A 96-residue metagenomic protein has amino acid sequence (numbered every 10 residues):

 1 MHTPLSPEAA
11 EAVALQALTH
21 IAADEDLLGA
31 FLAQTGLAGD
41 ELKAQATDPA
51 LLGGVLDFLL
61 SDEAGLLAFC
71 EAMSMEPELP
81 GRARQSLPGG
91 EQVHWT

Functional and structural regions predicted by a protein language model:
M1-T96: Metal- and O2-centered redox machinery and metal/ROS homeostasis
